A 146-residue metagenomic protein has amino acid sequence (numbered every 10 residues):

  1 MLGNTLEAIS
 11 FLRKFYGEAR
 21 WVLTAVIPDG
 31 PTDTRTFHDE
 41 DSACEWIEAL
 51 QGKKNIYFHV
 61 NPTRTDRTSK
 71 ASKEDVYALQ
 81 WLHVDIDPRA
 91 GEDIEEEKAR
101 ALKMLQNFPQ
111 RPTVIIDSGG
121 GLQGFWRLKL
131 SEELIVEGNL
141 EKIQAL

Functional and structural regions predicted by a protein language model:
M1-L122, R127-L146: Signature for HUH/AEP ssDNA processing cores
